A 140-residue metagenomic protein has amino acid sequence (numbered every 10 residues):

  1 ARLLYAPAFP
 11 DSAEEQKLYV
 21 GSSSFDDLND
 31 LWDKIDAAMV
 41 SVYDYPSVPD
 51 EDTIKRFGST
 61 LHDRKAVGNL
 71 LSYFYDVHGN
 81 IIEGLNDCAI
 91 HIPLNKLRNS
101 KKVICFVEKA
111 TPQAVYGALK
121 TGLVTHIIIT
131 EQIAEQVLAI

Functional and structural regions predicted by a protein language model:
A1-I140: Conserved phosphate- and dinucleotide-binding cores of soluble alpha/beta proteins, encompassing both enzyme active
